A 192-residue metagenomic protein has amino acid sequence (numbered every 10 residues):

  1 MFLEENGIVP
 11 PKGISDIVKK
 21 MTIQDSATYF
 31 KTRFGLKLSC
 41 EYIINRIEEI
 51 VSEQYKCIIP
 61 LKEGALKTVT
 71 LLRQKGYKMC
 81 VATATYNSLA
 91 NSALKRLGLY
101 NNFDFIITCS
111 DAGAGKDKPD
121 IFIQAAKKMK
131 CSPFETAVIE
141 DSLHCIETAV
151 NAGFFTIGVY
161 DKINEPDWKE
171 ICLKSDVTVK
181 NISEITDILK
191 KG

Functional and structural regions predicted by a protein language model:
F2-L3, T22-K37, A93, A126: Helix-loop "lid/cap" segments that line or gate small-molecule binding pockets
E5, V9-G13, Y29-K67: Metal-dependent phosphoesterase signature
I8, Y77, F154: Short phosphate-binding/catalytic loops that engage adenosine nucleotides
G13-M21, L38, Y42, K56-E63 (+6 more regions): Residues at secondary-structure transition points
S26, S39, I43, I121-F122 (+1 more regions): Hydrophobic alpha-helical packing elements
A27-F30, I47, I106, A149: Generic structural signal for conserved hydrophobic packing positions in ordered secondary structure
E53-V81, N87, N91: Short, acidic loop-to-helix structural element flanking the phosphoryl-transfer center in phosphate-processing enzymes
T70-R73, Y86-N87, N91-G192: Asp-based, Mg2+/Mn2+-dependent phosphohydrolase catalytic module
